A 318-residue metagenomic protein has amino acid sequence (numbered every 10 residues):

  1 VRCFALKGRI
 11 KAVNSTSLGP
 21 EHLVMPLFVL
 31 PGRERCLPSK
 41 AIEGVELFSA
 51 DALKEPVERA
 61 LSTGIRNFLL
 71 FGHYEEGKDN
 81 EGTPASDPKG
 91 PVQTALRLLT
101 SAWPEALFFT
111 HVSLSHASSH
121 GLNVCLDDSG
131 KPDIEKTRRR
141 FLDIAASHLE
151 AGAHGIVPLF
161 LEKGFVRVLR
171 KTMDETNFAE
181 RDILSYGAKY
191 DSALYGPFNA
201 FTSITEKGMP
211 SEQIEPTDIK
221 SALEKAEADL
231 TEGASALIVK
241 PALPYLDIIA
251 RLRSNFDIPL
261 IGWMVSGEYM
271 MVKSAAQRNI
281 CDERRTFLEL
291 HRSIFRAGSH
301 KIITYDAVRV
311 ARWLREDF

Functional and structural regions predicted by a protein language model:
V1, G8, L149, A153: N-terminal phosphate-binding or glycine-rich loops at protein starts, especially the Walker A/P-loop of NTPases
R2-M25: N-terminal basic/disordered segments at the start of proteins
G19-M25, P31-F318: Alpha/beta enzyme core
